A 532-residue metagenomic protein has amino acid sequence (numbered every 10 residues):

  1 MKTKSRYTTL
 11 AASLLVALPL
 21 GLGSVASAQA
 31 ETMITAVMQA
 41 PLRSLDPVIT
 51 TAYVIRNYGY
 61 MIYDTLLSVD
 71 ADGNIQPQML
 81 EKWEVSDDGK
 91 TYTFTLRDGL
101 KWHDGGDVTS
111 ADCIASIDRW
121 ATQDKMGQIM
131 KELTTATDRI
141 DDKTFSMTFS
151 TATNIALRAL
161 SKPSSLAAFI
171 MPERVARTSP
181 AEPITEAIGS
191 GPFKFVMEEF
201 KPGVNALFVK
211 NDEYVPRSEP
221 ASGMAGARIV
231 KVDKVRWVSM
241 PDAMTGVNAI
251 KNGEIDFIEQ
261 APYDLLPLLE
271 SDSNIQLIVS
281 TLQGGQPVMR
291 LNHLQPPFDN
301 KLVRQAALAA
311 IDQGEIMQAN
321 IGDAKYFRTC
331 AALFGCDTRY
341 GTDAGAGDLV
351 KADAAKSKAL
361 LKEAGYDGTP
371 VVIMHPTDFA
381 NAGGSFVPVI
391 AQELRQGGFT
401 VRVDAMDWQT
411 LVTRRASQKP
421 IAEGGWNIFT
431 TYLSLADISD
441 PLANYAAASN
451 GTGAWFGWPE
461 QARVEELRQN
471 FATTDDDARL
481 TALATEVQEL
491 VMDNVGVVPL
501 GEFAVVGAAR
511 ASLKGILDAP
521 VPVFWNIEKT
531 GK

Functional and structural regions predicted by a protein language model:
Q29, T95, I129-K201: Surface-exposed binding/hinge segments that line and control ligand-binding clefts or catalytic entry sites
V37-D87, A115-D118, I188, P499: N-terminal lobe/hinge region of extracytoplasmic solute-binding protein
S164-R236, M244-T245, A355, A359: Gly/Pro-rich hinge or "lid" segments in bacterial periplasmic/extracellular proteins
F193, A324-E363, D378-F386: Structural transition elements
F200, G507-K532: Long beta-strand-rich cores associated with HINT superfamily self-processing modules
P202-V204, A243, A261, F327 (+3 more regions): Ligand/substrate-recognition segments at binding pockets and active sites
L294, F298-T338, A382-F386, V491-P499: Periplasmic-binding protein-like
D348-V350, R402-T413, S417, L442-A511 (+1 more regions): Extracytoplasmic/peripheral linker and loop segments enriched in polar/acidic and small residues with frequent Thr/Pro
